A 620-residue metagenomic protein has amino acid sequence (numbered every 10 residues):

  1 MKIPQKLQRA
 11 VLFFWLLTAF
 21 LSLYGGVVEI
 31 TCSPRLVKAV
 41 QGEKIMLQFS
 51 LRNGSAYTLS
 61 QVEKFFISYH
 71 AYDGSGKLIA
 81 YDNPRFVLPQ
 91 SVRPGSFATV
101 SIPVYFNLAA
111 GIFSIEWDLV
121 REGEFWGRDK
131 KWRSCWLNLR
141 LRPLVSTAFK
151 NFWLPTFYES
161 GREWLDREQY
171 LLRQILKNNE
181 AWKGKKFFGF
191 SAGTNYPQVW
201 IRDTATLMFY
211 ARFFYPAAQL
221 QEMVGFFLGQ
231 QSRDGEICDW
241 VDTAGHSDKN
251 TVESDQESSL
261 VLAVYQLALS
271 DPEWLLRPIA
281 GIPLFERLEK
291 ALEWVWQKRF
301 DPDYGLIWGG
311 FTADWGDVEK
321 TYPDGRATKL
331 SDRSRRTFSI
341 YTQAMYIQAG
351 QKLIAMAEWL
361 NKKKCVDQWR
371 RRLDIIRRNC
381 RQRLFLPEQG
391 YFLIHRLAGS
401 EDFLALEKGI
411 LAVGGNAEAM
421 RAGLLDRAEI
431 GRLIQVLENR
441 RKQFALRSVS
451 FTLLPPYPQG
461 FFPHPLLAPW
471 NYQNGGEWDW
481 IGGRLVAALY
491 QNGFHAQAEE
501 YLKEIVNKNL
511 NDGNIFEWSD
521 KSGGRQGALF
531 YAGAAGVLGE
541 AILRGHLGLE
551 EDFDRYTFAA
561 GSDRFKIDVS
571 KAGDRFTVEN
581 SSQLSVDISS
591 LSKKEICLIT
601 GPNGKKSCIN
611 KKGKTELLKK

Functional and structural regions predicted by a protein language model:
Y24-V40: Low-complexity, acidic Ser/Thr/Pro/Gly-rich terminal tails and inter-domain linkers that flank the onset of structured
V28-T31, Y72-L88: Short beta-strand and strand-turn-strand segments in soluble, beta-rich domains
G54-I79, D118-V120, L591: Short acidic, flexible loop segments centered on an aromatic residue
P103-G111: Short, surface-exposed loop/turn segments at beta-strand-coil junctions that are enriched for proline with nearby
F152-Q174, F214, F227, S232-D234 (+5 more regions): Active-site acid/base region of carbohydrate-active enzymes
P197-F311, S339-I347, G409, G476-V486 (+4 more regions): Aromatic-rich carbohydrate-recognition surfaces in CAZymes
C238, F300, Y304-G309, F338-S339 (+5 more regions): Catalytic cores of carbohydrate-active enzymes
N439-R440, N471, E477, R484-K620: Non-catalytic C-terminal accessory modules of carbohydrate-active enzymes
